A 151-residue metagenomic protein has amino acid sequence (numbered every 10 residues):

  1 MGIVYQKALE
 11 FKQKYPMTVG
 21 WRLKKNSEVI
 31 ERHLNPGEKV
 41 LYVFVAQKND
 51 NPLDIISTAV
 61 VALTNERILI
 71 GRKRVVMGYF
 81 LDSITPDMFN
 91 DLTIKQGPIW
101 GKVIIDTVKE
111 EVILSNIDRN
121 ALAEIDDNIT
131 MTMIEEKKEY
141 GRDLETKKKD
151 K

Functional and structural regions predicted by a protein language model:
M1-P16, G20-R22, V29-R32, L53-D54 (+1 more regions): Acidic, Ser/Thr- and proline-rich intrinsically disordered linker/docking segments of eukaryotic scaffolds
A8, A46, A59-A62, A121-A123: A sequence-composition feature that detects small, non-aromatic residues
H33, G37: Secretory/extracellular carbohydrate-interaction modules and structurally similar beta-sandwich "look-alikes"
E38-L53: The phosphoinositide-binding surface of pleckstrin homology
F44-K48, R67, R74: Short glycine-rich, polar/acidic loop-and-turn segments at beta strand-coil junctions
I56-I70: Polybasic phosphoinositide-binding surfaces of eukaryotic membrane-targeting domains
